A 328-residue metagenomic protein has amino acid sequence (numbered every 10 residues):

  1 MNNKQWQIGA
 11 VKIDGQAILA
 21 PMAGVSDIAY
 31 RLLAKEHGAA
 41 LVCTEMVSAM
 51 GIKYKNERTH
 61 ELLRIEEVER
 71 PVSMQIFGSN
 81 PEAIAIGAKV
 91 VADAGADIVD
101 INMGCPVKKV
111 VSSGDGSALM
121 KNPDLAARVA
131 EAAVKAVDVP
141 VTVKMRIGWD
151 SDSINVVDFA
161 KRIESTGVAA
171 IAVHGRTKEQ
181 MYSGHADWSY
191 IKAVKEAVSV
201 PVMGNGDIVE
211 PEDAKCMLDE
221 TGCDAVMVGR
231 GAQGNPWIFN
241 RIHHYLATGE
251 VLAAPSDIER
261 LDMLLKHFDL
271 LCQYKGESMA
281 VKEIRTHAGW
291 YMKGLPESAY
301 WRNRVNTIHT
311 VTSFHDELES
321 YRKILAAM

Functional and structural regions predicted by a protein language model:
M1-Q5, G9, I13, A17-I18 (+9 more regions): Alpha/beta catalytic cores of nucleotide-metabolism and tRNA/nucleoside-modifying enzymes
N2-Q7, M22-D97: Glycine-rich, positively charged N-terminal anion/phosphate-binding segment
W6-I18, I52-S73, C105, K109-S113 (+2 more regions): N-terminal small/glycine-rich loop or linker at the start of catalytic domains across soluble metabolic enzymes
A17-P21, V42-T44, V72-I76, V99 (+4 more regions): Hydrophobic faces of well-ordered beta-strands that scaffold small-molecule active sites in alpha/beta enzyme cores
M22, V47-A49, F77-S79, G104-P106 (+4 more regions): Active-site beta-loop-alpha junctions enriched in small/polar residues
E36, A85-D115, D124-V200: Alpha/beta enzyme core
M120: Aromatic- and acidic-residue-enriched carbohydrate-binding clefts of CAZyme catalytic domains
